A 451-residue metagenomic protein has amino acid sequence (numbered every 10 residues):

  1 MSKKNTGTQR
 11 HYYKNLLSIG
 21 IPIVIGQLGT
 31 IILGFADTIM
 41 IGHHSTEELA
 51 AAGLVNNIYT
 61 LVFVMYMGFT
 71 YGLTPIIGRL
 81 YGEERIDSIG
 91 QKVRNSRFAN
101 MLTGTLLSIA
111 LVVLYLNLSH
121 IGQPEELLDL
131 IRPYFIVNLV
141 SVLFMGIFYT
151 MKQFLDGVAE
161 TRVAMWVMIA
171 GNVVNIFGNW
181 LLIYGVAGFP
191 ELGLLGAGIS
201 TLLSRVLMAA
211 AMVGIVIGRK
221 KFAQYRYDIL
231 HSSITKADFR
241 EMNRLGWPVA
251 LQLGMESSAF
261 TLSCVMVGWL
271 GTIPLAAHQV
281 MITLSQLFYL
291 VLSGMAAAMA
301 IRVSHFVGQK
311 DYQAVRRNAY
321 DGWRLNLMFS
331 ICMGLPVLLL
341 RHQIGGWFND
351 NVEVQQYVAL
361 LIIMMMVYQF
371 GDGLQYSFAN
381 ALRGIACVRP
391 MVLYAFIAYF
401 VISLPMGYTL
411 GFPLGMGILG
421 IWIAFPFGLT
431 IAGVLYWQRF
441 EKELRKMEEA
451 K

Functional and structural regions predicted by a protein language model:
M1-G20, I77-L143, F189-W247, V303-Y368 (+1 more regions): Short alpha-helical transmembrane segments in multi-pass integral membrane proteins
G7-I39, H43-H44, T60-G72, I76 (+5 more regions): N-terminal transmembrane alpha-helices
S18-D37, V137, G171, S204-M208 (+4 more regions): Transmembrane helical elements of multi-pass membrane transporters/channels
I23, Q27, T38-I39, P75 (+15 more regions): Transmembrane alpha-helix boundary and packing residues in multipass membrane permease domains and related
L28, I32-A50, L118-E125, L181-L194 (+4 more regions): Helix-terminus/linker motif at the lipid-water interface of multi-pass membrane proteins
T30, G34-D37, I41, F63-T70 (+16 more regions): Alpha-helical transmembrane segments and their lipid-water interface positions in multi-pass membrane proteins
L49-V113, M145-A164, C264, A277-R341 (+1 more regions): Small-residue-rich hydrophobic transmembrane alpha-helices
T70, T74, N138-G157, A164-N172 (+6 more regions): Short runs within selected transmembrane alpha-helices of multi-pass transporters and secretion channels
